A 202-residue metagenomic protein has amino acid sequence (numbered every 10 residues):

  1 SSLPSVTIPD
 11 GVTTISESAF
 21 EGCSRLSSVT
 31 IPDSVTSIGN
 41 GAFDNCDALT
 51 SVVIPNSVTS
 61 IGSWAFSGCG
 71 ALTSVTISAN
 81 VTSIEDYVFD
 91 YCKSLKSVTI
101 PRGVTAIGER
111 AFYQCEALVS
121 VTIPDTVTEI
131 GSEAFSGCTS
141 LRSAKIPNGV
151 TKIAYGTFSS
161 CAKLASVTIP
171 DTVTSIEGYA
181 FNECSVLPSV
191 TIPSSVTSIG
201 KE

Functional and structural regions predicted by a protein language model:
S1-T14, S24-S37, D47-S60, G70-S83 (+5 more regions): Structural signature of tandem-repeat unit edges
S16-E21, G39-D44, G62-S67, E85-D90 (+5 more regions): Consensus positions within tandem repeat domains that build extended binding/scaffold surfaces
